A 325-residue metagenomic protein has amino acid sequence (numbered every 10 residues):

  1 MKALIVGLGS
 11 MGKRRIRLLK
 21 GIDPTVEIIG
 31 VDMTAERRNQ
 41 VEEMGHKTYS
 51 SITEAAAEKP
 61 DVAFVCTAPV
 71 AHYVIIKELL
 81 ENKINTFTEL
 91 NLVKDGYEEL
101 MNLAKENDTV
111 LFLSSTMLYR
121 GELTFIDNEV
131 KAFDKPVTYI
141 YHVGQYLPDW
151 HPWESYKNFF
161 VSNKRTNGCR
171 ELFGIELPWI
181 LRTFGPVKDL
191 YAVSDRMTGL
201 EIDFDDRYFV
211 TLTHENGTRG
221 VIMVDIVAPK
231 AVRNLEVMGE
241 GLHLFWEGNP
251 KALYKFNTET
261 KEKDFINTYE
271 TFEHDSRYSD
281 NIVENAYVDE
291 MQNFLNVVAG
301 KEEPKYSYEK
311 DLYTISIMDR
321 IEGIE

Functional and structural regions predicted by a protein language model:
M1-M44: N-terminal Rossmann-like dinucleotide-binding module
H46-E58: Short acidic low-complexity segments
V62, A68, Y73-L118: Beta-strand-loop-alpha-helix segment that lines the small-molecule cofactor/substrate pocket of alpha/beta enzymes
V62-V65, A286-E325: C-terminal helix-rich "cap/oligomerization" subdomain common to oxidoreductases
C66-T67, V143: Glycine-rich, N-terminal phosphate-binding loop of Rossmann-like dinucleotide-binding domains
M117-V193, T198-E201: Predominantly a Rossmann-like dinucleotide-binding segment in NAD(P)-dependent oxidoreductases
L172-A252, N281, V288-K301: Contiguous beta-strand/loop segments that form the cofactor/metal-binding neighborhood of enzyme cores
